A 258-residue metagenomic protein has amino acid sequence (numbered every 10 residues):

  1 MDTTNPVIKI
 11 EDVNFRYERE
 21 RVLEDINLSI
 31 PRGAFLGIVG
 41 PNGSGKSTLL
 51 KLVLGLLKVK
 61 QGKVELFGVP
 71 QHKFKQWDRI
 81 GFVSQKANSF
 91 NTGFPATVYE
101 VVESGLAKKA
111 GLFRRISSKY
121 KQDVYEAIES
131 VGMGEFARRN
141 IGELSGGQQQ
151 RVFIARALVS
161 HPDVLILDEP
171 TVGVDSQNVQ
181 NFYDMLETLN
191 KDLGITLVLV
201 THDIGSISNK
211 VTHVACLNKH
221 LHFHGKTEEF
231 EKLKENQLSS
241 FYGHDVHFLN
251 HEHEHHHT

Functional and structural regions predicted by a protein language model:
L54: Helix-to-loop junction immediately C-terminal to a conserved catalytic motif
G62-Q76: Conserved ABC transporter NBD signature motif
E103, S117-F136: Conserved ABC ATPase "signature" region
N140-L144, Q148: Conserved ABC ATPase signature
L165-D168: Catalytic Walker B motif of ABC-type/P-loop ATPase nucleotide-binding domains
V214-E228: H-loop (His-switch) and adjacent beta-strand-loop-beta switch element of ABC-type ATPase nucleotide-binding domains
E228-T258: ABC ATPase nucleotide-binding domains
